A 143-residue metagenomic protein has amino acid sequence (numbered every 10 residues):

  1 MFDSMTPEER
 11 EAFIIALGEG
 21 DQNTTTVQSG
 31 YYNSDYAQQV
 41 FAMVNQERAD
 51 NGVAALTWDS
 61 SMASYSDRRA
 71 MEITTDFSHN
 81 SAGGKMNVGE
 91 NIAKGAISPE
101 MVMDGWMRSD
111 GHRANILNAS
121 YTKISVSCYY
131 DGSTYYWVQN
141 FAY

Functional and structural regions predicted by a protein language model:
M1-Y143: Functional surface patches built around histidine and acidic residues
